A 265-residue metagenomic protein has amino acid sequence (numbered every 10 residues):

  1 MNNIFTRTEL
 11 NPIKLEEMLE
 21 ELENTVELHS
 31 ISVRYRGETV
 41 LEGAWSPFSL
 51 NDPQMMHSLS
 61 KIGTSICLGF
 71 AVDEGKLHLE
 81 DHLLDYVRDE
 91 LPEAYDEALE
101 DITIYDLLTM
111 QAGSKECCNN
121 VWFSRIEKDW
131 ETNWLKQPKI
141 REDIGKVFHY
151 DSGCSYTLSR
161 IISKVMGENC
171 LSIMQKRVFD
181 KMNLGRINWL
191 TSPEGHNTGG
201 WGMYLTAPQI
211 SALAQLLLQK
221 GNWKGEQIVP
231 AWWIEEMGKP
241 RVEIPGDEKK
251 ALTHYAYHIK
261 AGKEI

Functional and structural regions predicted by a protein language model:
I4-T8, P12-E21: Short, basic/aromatic recognition patches
M18-F48, L79: A short, well-structured edge-of-sheet supersecondary motif
L19-E23, G69, L84, Y105-L108 (+7 more regions): Non-transmembrane alpha-helical segments in soluble domains of secreted/periplasmic/extracellular proteins
G37, M55-E80, L107, L158-I162 (+1 more regions): Active-site SXXK
L50-N51, C118-M203: Catalytic-site signature segments of enzymes, centered on catalytic residues
E74-A112, V165-L205: Active-site helix/loop module of the DD-peptidase/beta-lactamase fold, centered on the serine-lysine SxxK catalytic
P193-P208, A212-G225: Flexible, glycine-rich surface segments
E235-I265: Active-site Gly/Thr loop motif
